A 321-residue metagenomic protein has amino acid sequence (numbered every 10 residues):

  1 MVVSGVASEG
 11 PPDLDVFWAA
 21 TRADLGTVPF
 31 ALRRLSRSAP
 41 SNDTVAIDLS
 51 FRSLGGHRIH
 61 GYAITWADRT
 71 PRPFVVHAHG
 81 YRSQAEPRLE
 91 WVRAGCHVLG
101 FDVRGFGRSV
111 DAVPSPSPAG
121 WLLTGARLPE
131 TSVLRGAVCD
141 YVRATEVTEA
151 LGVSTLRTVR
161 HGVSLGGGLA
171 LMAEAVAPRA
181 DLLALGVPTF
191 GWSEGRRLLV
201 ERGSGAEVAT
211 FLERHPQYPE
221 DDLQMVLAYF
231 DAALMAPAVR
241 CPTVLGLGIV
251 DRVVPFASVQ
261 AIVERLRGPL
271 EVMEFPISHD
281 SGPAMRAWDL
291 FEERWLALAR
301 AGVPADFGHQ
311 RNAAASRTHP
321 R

Functional and structural regions predicted by a protein language model:
M1-T44, A305-R321: N-terminal targeting or regulatory segments adjacent to alpha/beta-hydrolase or S9 domains
G26-D68: N-terminal cap/lid segment of alpha/beta-hydrolase-fold proteins
G61-T65, P71-R82: Short beta-strand element of the alpha/beta-hydrolase
E86, H97-C139: Cap/lid segment of the alpha/beta-hydrolase catalytic domain
M172-Y218, E274: Hydrolase active-site cap/lid region
A238-V239, L245-L247, D251: Short beta-strand/loop motif that positions the catalytic acidic residue of the alpha/beta-hydrolase fold
I249-V254, S281: Acidic catalytic loop of the alpha/beta-hydrolase fold
Q260-R321: C-terminal catalytic histidine-bearing segment of alpha/beta-hydrolase fold enzymes
